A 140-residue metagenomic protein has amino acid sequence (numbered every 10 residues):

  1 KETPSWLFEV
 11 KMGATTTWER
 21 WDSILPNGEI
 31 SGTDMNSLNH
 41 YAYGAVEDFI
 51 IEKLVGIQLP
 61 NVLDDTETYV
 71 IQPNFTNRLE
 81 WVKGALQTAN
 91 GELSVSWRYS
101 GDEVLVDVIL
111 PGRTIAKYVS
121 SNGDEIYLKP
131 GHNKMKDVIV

Functional and structural regions predicted by a protein language model:
K1-V140: Non-catalytic C-terminal accessory modules of carbohydrate-active enzymes
